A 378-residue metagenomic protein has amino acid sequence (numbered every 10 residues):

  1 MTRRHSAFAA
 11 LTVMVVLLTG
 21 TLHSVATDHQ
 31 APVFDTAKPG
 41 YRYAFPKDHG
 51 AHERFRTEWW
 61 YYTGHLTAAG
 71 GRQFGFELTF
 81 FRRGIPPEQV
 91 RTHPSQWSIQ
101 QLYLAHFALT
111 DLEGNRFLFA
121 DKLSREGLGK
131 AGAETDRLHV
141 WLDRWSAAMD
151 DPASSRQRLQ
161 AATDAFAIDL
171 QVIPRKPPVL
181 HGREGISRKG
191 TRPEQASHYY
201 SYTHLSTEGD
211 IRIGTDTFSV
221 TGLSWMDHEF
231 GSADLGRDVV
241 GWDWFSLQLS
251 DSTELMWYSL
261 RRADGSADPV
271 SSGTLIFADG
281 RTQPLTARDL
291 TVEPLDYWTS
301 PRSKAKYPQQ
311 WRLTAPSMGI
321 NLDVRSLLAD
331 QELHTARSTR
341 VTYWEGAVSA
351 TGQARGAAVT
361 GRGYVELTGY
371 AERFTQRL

Functional and structural regions predicted by a protein language model:
M1-R4: N-terminal secretory signal peptides that target proteins for export/translocation
A7-F8, L247: A broad "ordered helical/assembly scaffold" signature
A9-G20: Bacterial N-terminal signal peptides
A26-L378: Structured soluble/peripheral alpha/beta segments that form catalytic or ligand/cofactor-binding pockets
